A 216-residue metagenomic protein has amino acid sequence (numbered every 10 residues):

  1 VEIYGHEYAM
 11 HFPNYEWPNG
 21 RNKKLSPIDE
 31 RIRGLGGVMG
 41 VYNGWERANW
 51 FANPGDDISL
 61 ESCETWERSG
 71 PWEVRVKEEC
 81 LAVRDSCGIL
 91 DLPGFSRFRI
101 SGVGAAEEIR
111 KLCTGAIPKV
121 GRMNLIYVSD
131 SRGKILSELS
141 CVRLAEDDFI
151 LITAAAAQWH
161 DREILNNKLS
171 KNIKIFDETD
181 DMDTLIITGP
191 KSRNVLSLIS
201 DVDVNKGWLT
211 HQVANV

Functional and structural regions predicted by a protein language model:
V1-V216: Glycine/proline-enriched, intrinsically flexible loops and inter-domain linkers
